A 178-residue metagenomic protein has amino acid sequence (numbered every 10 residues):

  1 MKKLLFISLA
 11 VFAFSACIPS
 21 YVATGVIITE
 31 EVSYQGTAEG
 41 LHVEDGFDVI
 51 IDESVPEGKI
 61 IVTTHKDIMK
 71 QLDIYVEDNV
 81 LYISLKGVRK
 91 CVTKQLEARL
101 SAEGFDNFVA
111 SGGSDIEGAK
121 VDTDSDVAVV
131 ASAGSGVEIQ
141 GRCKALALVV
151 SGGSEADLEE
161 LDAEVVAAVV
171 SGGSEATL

Functional and structural regions predicted by a protein language model:
L5-F12, C17-Q71, V80-S101, E117: Short acidic/polar N-terminal linker immediately downstream of export determinants
E31-V32, A38-I51, E97-L100, G104-L178: Extended, compositionally simple hydrophobic/Ser/Thr-rich segments that build repetitive fibrous architectures
